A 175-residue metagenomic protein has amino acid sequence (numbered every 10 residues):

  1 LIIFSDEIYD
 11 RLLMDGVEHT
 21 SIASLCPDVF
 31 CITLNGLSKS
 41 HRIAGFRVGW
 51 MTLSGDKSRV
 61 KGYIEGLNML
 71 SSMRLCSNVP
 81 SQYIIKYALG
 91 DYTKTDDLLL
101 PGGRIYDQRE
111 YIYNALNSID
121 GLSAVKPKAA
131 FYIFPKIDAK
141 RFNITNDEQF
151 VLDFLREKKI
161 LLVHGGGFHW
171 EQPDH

Functional and structural regions predicted by a protein language model:
L1-I2, F30-I32, L161: Proline-centered loop/turn at the N-terminus of a beta-strand
L1-S21: Conserved PLP phosphate-binding loop immediately N-terminal to the Schiff-base lysine helix in PLP-dependent enzymes
F4-E7, N35, W50, K126 (+2 more regions): Short beta-strand segments
L13, R42, Q172-P173: Short N-terminal helix/helix-N-cap motif within the alpha/beta-hydrolase-1
S24-G103, Y113-A115: Conserved core segment of the aminotransferase class I/II
P27-V29, G121, A129: Active-site acidic short loop of glycosyltransferases
Q82, K86, G102-Y113, A124-D138 (+1 more regions): Conserved glycine-rich beta-strand-loop-beta hairpin in the small C-terminal domain of fold type I
G121-A124, K136-H175: Conserved C-terminal alpha-helix-loop-beta "cap" of PLP-dependent enzymes that closes/shapes the active-site mouth
